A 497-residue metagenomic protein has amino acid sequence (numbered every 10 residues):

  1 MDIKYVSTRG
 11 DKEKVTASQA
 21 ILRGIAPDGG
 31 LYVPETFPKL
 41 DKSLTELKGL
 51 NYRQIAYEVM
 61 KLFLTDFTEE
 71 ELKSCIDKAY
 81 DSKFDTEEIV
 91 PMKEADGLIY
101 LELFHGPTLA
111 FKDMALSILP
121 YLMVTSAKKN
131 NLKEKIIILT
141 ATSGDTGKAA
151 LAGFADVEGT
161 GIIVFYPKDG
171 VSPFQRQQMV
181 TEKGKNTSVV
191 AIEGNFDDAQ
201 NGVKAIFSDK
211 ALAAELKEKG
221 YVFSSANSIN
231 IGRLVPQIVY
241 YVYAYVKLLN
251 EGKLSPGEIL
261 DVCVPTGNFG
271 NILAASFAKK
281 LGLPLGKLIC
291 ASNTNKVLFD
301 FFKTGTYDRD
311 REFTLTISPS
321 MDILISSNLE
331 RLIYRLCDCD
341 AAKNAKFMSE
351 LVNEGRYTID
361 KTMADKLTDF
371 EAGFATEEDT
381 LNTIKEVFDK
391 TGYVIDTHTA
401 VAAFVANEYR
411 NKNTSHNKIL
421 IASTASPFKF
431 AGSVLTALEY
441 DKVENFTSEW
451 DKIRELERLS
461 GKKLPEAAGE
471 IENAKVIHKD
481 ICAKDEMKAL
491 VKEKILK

Functional and structural regions predicted by a protein language model:
M1-K497: PLP-dependent amino-acid enzyme catalytic core
